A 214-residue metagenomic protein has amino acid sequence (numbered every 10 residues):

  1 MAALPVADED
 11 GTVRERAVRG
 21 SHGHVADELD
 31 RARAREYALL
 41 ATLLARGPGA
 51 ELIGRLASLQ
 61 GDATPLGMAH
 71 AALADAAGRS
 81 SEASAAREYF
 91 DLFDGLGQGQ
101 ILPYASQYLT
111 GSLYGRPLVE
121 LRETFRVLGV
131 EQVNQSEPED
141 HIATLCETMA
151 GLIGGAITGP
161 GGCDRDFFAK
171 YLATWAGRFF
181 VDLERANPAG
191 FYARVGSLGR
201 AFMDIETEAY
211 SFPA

Functional and structural regions predicted by a protein language model:
M1-A214: Surface/interface-facing alpha-helical segments and adjacent flexible terminal/loop regions used for partner/assembly
